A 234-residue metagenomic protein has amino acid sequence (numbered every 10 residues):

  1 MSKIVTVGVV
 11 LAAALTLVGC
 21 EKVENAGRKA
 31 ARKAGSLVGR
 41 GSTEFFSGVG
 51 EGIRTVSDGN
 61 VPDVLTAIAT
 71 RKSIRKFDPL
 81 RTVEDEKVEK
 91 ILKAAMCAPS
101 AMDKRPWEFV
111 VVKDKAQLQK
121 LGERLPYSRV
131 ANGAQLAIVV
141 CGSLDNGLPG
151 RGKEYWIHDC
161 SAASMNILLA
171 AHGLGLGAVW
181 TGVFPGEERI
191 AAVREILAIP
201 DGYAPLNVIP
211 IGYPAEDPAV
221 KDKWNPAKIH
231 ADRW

Functional and structural regions predicted by a protein language model:
M1-V7: Bacterial N-terminal signal peptides that target proteins for export
V7-A13: Sec-dependent N-terminal signal peptides
C20-W234: Acidic, surface-exposed loops and disordered segments
